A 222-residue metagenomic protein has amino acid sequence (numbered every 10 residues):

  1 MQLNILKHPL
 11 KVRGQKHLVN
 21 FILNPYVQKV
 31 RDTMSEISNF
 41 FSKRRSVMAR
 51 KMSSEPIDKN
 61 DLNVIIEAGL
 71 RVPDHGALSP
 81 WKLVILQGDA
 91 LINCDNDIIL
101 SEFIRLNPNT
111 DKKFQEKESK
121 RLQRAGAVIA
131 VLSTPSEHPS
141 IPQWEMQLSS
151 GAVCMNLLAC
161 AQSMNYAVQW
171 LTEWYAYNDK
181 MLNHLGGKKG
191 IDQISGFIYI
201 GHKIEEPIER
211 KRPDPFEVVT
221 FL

Functional and structural regions predicted by a protein language model:
N4-K7, K11, K16, N24 (+1 more regions): Polybasic, lysine-rich low-complexity intrinsically disordered segments
I22, Y26-R124, L222: N-terminal amphipathic, basic helical "cap/leader" segment at the start of enzyme domains
N39-K43, M48, G190-L222: C-terminal helix-cap and adjacent tail motif
G69, I129, P135-H184: Small-aliphatic-rich amphipathic alpha-helix that forms the alpha element of a beta-alpha
H75-L78, R121-Q123, G187-I191, K211-P213: Solvent-exposed alpha-helices and their adjacent loops that cap or buttress functional pockets in soluble metabolic
G126-I129, G196: Structural motif
